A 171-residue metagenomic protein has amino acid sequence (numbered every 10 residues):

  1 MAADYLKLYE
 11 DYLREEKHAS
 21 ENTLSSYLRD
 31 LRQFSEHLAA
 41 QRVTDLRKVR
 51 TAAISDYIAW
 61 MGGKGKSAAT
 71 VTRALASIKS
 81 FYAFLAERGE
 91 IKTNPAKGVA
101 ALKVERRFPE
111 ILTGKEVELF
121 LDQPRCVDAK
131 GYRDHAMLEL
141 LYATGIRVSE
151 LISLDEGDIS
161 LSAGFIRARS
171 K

Functional and structural regions predicted by a protein language model:
M1-K171: Conserved catalytic core of the tyrosine transesterase superfamily
